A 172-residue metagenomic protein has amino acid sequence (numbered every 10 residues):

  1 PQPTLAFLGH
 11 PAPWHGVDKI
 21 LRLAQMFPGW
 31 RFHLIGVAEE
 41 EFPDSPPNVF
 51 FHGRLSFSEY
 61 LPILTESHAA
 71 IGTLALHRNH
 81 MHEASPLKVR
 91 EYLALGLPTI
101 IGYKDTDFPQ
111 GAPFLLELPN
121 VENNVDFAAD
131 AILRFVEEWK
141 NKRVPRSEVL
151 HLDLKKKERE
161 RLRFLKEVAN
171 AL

Functional and structural regions predicted by a protein language model:
Q2-S45, F50-P62, V89: Conserved catalytic-core segment of nucleotide-activated headgroup transferases in glycan assembly
A12-H15, S58, G72-L93, I100-G111: Nucleotide-sugar-dependent
F27-P28, G111, W139, R143: A structural signal for short coil/turn segments at secondary-structure junctions
P47, P109-N120: Acidic, glycine-centered active-site loop in nucleotide-sugar glycosyltransferases
L55, Y103-K104, N120-N123: Short beta->alpha linker loops
I63-S67: Short alpha-helical donor nucleotide-sugar binding micro-motif in glycosyltransferases
H68, G96-L97: A short alpha->beta transition loop at the rim of the catalytic pocket in nucleotide-sugar-dependent
P119-L172: A charged, aromatic-enriched C-terminal amphipathic alpha-helix characteristic of glycosyltransferases across folds
